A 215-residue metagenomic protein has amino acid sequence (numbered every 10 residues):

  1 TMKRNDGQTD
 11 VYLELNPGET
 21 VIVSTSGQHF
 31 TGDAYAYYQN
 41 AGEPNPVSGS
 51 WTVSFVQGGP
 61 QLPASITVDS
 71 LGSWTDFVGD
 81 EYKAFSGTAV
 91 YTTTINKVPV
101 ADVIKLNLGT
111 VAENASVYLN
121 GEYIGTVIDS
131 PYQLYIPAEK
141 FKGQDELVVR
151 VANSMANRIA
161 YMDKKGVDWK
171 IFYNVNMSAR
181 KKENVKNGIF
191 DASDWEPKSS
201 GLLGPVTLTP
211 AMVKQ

Functional and structural regions predicted by a protein language model:
T1-Q8, A112, Y118-L134: Solvent-exposed beta-strand/loop surfaces of large extracellular or lumenal domains
G7-G32: C-terminal beta-strand-rich structural cap/linker in extracellular carbohydrate-active enzymes
D10-L13, Q133-E139: Exposed aromatic-hydrophobic patches
L15, V117-L119, K140-F141: Short, well-ordered loop/turn sites that connect or cap secondary structure elements
V21-Q28, T93, E146-N153: Short, hydrophobic/aromatic-enriched beta-strand segments in well-ordered soluble domains
T31-T88, K142-Q215: An acidic-aromatic loop/edge-strand motif
F85-K97, Y132-Y135: Short beta-strands within extracellular/lumenal beta-sheet-rich domains
I95-N120, V127-I128, L147-V151: Aromatic-lined ligand-binding clefts that engage carbohydrates, nucleic acids, or primary amines
